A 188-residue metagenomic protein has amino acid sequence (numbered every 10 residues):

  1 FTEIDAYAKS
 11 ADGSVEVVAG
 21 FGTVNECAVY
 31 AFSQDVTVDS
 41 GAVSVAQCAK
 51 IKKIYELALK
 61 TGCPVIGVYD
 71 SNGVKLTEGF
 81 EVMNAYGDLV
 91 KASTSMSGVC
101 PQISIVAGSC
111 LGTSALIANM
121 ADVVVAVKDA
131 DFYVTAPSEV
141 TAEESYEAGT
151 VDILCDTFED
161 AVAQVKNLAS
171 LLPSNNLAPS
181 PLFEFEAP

Functional and structural regions predicted by a protein language model:
F1-I103, S109, S114, M120-A130 (+1 more regions): Terminal-region recognition feature
Y133-V134, S138: Acidic, glycine-rich flexible loop/linker segments
